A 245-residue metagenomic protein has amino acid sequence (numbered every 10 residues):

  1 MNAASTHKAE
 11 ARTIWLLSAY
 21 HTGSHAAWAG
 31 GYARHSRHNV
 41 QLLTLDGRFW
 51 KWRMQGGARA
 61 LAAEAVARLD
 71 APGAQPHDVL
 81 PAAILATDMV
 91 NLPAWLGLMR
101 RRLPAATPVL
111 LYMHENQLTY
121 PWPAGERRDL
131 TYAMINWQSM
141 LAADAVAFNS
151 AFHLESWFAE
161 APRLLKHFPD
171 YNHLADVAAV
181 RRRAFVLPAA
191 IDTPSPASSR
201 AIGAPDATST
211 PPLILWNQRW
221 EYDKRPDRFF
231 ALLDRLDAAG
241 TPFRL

Functional and structural regions predicted by a protein language model:
M1-F49, R53-P72, H77-A83: N-terminal subdomain of nucleotide-sugar transferases
A11-I14, S209-I214, F243-R244: Charged active-site motifs of nucleotide-sugar-dependent glycosyltransferases
R12-W15, V66-L98, A105, L110-Y112 (+1 more regions): Short N-terminal targeting/anchoring amphipathic segment
L17, N149, L187, I214-Q218: Short hydrophobic "strand-cap" motifs at the C-terminus of beta-strands
R102-P121, N136-F148: Active-site proximal beta-strand in glycosyltransferases
T119-Q138, P162-N172: Nucleotide-sugar donor phosphate/pyrophosphate-binding loop at the beta->alpha transition of glycosyltransferases
A142-G203: Donor nucleotide-sugar binding/catalytic pocket of nucleotide-sugar-dependent glycosyltransferases
I191-D192, P205-K224, F230-D237: Conserved donor-binding/catalytic core segment of Leloir-type glycosyltransferases
